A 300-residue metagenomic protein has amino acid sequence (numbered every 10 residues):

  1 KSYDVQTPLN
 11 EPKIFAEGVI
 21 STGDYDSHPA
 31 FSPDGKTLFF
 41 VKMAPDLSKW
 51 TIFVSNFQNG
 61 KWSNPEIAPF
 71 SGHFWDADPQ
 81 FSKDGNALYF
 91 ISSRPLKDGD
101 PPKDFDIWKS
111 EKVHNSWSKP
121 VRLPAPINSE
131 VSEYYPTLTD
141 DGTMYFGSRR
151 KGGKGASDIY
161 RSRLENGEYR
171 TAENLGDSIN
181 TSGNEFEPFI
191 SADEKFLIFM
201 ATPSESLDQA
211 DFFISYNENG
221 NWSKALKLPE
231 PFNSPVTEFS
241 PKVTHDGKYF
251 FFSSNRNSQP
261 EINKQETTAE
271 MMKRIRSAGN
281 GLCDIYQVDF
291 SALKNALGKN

Functional and structural regions predicted by a protein language model:
K1-N300: Short, conserved micro-motifs composed of acidic
